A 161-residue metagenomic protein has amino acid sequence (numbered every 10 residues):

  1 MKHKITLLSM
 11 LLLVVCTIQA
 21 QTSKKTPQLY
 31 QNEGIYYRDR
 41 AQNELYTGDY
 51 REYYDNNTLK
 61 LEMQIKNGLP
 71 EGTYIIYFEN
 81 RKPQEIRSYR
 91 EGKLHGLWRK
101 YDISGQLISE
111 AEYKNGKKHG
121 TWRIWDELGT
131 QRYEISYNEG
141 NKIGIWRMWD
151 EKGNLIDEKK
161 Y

Functional and structural regions predicted by a protein language model:
M1-K25: Bacterial Sec-dependent N-terminal signal peptides
Q19-Y161: Glycine/tyrosine- and acidic-biased, solvent-exposed loop/turn segments at the edges of beta-strands
